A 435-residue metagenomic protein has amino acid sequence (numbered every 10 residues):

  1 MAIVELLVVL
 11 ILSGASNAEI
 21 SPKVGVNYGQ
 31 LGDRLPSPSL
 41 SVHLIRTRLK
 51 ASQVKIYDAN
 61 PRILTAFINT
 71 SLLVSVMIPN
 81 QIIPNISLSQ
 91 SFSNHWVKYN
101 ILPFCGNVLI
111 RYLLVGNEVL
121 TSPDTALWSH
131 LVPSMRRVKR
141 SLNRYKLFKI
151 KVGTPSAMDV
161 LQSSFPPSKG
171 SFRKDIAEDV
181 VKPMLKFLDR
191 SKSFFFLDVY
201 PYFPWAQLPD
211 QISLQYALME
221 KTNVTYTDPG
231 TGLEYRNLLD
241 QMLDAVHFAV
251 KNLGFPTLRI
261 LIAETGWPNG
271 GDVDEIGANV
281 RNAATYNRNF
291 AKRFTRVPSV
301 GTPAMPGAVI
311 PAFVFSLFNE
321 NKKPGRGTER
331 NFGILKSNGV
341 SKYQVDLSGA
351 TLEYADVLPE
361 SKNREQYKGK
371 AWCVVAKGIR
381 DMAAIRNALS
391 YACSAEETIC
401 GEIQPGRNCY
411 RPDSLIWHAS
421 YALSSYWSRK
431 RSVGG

Functional and structural regions predicted by a protein language model:
M1-V26, K362-K368: Terminal membrane/secretory targeting segments in land-plant proteins
S21-P36, I86-S87, G170-D175, W372-M382: Active-site mouth loops of central-metabolism enzymes
V24-Y28, S52-I56, V74-I78, R111-V115 (+4 more regions): Hydrophobic faces of well-ordered beta-strands that scaffold small-molecule active sites in alpha/beta enzyme cores
G29-I45, Q90-P103, E178-K182, A384-A388: Short, acidic/polar
G32-P36, Q53-T65, I82-S93, T121-S122 (+4 more regions): Acidic-and-aromatic substrate-binding clefts and catalytic sites of carbohydrate-active enzymes
L40-R62, L73: Catalytic domains of carbohydrate-active enzymes, especially glycoside hydrolases
L64-I176, I262: Substrate-binding cleft of extracellular glycoside hydrolase catalytic domains
R136-R140, F148-G153, L161, I176-K430: Substrate-binding and catalytic surfaces of secreted/luminal carbohydrate-active proteins
